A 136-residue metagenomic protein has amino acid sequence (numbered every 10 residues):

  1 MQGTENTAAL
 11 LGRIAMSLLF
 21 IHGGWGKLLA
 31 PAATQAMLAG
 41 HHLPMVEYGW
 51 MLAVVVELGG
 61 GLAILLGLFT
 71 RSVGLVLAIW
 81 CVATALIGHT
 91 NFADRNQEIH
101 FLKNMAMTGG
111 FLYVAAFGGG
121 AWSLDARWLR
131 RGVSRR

Functional and structural regions predicted by a protein language model:
M1-L29, E47-V55, G59, L65-R136: Extended, low-polarity transmembrane helix blocks
L29-P44: Membrane-interface interhelical connector segments
